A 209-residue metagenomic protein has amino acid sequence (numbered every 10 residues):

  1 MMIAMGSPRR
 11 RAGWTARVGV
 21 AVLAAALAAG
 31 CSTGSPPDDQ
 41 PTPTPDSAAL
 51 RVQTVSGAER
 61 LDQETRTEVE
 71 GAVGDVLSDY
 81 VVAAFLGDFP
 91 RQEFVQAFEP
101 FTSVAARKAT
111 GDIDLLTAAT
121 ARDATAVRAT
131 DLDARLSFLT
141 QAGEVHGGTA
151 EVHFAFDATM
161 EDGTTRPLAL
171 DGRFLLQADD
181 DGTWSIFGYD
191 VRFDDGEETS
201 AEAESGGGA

Functional and structural regions predicted by a protein language model:
M1-A4, D114-L115: Generic short N-terminal amphipathic or hydrophobic helices
I3-Y80, A84-F85: Juxtamembrane and targeting peptides
G34, A49, F101-A109, R166-L168: Short, charge-rich amphipathic segments
V55-A126: Core segments of small alpha/beta cavity-forming domains
A118-Q141: A short, amphipathic edge element
A142-A209: Exposed beta-sheet edge and beta->alpha loop/turn motif
